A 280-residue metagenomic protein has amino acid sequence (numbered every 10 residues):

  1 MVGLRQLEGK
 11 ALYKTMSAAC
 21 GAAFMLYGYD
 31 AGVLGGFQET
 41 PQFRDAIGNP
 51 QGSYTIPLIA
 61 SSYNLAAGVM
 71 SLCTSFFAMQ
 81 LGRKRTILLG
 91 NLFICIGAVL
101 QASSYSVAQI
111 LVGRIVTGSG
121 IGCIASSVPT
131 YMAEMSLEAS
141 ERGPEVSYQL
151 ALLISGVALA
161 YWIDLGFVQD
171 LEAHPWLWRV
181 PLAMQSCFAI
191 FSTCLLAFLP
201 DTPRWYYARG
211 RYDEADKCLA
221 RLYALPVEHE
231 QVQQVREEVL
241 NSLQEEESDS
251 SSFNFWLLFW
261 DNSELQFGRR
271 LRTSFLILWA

Functional and structural regions predicted by a protein language model:
M1-A220, V227, E247-A280: Transmembrane-helix signature of 12-pass secondary carriers
H229-Q244: Short, well-structured alpha-helical segments
